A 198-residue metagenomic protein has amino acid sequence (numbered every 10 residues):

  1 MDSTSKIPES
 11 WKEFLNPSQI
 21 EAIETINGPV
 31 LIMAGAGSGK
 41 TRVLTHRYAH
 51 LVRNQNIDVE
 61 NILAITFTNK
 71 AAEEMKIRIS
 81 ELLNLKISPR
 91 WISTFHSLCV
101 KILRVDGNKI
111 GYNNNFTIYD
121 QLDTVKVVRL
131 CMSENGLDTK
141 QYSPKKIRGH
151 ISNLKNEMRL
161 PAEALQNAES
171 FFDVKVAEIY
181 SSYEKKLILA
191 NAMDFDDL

Functional and structural regions predicted by a protein language model:
M1-S10, N27-P29, S38, A49-L198: A basic/glycine-biased coupling hinge at the interface between accessory DNA-binding modules
K12-E24: Pre-Walker A adenine-sensing motif
A34-A36: The conserved Walker
V43-L44: Hydrophobic positions on the alpha1 helix immediately C-terminal to the Walker A/P-loop
